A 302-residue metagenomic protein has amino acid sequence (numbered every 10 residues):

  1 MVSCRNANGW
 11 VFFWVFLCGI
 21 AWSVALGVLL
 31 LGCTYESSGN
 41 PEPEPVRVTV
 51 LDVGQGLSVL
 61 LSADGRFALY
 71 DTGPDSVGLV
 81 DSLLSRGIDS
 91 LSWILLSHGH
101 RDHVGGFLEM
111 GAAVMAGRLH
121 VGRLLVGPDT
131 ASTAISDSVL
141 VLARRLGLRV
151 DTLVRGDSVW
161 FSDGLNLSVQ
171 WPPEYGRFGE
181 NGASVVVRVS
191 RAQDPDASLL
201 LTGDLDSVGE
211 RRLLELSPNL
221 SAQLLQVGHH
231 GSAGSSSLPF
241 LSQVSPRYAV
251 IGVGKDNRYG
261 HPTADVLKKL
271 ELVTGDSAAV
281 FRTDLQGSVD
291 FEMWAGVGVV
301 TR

Functional and structural regions predicted by a protein language model:
V2-S3, N8, G27-R302: Non-globular, low-confidence helical/coil segments that flank catalytic cores
R5-N6, W10, C18-I20: Hydrophobic alpha-helical membrane-insertion segments
W14-L30: Bacterial N-terminal signal peptides
